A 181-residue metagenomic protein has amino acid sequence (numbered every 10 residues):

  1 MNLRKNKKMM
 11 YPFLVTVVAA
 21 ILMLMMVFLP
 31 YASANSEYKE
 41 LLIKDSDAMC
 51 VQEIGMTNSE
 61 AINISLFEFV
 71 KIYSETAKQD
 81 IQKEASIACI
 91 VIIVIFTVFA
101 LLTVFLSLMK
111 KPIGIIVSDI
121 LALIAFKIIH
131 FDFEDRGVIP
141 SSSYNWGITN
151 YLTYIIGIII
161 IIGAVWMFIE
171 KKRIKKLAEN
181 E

Functional and structural regions predicted by a protein language model:
N2-E181: Compact integral membrane and secretory-pathway proteins
